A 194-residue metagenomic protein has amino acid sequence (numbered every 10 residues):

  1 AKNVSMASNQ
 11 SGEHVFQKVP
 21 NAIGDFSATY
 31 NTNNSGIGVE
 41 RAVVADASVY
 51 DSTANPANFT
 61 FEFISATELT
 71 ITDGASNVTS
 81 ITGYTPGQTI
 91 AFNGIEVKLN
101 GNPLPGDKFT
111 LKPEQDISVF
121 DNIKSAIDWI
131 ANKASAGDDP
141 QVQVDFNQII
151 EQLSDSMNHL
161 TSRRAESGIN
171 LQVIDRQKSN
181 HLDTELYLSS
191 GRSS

Functional and structural regions predicted by a protein language model:
A1, M6, E114, K124-S194: Amphipathic alpha-helical polymerization modules
A1-D138: Cysteine-poor, low-complexity segments in flexible/peripheral regions
